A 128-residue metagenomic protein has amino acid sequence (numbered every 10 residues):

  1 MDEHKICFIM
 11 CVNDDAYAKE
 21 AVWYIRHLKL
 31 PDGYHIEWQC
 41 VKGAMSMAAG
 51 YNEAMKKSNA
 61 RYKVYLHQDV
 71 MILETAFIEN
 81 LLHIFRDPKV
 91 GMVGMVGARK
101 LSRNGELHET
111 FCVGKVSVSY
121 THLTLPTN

Functional and structural regions predicted by a protein language model:
I6-A16: A conserved hydrophobic helix/loop-capping motif in glycosyltransferases and polysaccharide synthases
D15-L30: Short, well-formed alpha-helical segments that are part of the catalytic scaffolds of diverse glycosyltransferases
V22, N52, A60, E74-R86: Short alpha-helix within the catalytic core of nucleotide-sugar-dependent glycosyltransferases
A44-S58: Glycine-rich, basic loop-to-helix element that forms the pyrophosphate-binding segment of sugar-nucleotide handling
K63: Short aromatic/hydrophobic "clamp" motif used to bind/position activated sugar donors
H67-M71: The conserved acidic donor/metal-binding loop of glycosyltransferases
A76-T110, V116: Conserved donor NDP-sugar-binding/catalytic core segment of glycosyltransferases
T121-T127: Conserved small/polar residues in nucleotide/adenosyl-binding loops
